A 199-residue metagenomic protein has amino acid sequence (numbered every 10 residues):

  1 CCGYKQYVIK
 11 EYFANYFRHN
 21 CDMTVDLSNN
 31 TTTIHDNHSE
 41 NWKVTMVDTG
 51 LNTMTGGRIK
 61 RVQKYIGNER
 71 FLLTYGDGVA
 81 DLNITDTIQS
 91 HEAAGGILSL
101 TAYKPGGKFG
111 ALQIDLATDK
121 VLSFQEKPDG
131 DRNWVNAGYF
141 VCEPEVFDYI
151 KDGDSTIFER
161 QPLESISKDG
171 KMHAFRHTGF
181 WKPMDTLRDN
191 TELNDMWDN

Functional and structural regions predicted by a protein language model:
C1-C2, L100-A102: Short internal beta-strands
C1-Y75, D86, T186: Conserved N-terminal catalytic core of the sugar/cofactor nucleotidyltransferase
V47, D115, Q125: Residue-level detector of conserved, well-ordered beta-strand and adjacent loop positions that form binding/recognition
I59, L73, L98-T101, A174: Structural beta-sheet core signal
N68, G95-G96: Short, high-confidence coil segments that cap the C-terminus of an alpha-helix and link into the following beta-strand
R70-L72, V79, N83-E92, K104-G107 (+1 more regions): Catalytic-core segments of class I nucleotidyltransferases/pyrophosphorylases that form NMP-activated intermediates
G110-L112: Residue-level detector of beta-strand structural context in well-folded domains
I114-K120: Short acidic-glycine loop/turn motifs at beta-strand connectors
